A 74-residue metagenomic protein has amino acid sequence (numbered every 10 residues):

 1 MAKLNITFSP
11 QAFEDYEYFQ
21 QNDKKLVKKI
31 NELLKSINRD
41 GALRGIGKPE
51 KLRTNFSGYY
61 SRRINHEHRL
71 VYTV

Functional and structural regions predicted by a protein language model:
M1-E67: Basic, Lys/Arg-enriched alpha-helical interface segments
R69-V74: C-terminal structural segments of small proteins and small subunits
